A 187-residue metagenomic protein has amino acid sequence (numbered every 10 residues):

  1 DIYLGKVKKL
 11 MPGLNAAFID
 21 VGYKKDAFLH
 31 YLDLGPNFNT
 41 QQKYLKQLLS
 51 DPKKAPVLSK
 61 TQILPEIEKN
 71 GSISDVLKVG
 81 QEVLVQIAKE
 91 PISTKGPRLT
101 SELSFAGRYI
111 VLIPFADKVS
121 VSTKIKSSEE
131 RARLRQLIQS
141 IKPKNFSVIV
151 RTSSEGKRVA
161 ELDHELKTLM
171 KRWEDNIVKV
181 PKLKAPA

Functional and structural regions predicted by a protein language model:
D1-A187: Single-stranded RNA-binding surfaces
